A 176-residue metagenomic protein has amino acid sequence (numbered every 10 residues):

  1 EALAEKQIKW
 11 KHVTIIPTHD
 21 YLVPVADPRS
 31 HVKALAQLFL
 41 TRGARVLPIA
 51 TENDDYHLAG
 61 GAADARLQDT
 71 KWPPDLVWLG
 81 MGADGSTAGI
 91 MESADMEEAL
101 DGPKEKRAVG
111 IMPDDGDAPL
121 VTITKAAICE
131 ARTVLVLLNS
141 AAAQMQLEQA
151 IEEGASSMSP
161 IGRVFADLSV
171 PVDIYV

Functional and structural regions predicted by a protein language model:
E1, K11-H19, V25, T87-G89 (+3 more regions): Active-site histidine-anchored catalytic micro-motif
A2-W10, K33-Q37, E92-G102, E153: A glycine- and small-aliphatic-rich helix-loop capping segment at beta-alpha/alpha-beta transitions that lines
I8, D69-W72, A83, L100-G102 (+2 more regions): Solvent-exposed alpha-helices and their adjacent loops that cap or buttress functional pockets in soluble metabolic
K9-W78: Ligand-binding beta-strand-loop-alpha-helix segment within the catalytic cores of soluble metabolic enzymes
Y21, M81-A88, A141-A142: Short glycine-rich anion-binding loops that position phosphate/pyrophosphate groups of nucleotides and phosphorylated
N53-Y56, I111-D117, E152: Short, flexible loop segments at the rims of nucleotide/cofactor-binding pockets, characterized by
L76-V77, A83-A126: Class I SAM-dependent methyltransferase SAM-binding "motif I" and its flanking Rossmann-like core
A126, E130-V176: ATP/nucleoside-binding phosphotransfer catalytic cores, i.e., glycine-rich phosphate-binding loops
